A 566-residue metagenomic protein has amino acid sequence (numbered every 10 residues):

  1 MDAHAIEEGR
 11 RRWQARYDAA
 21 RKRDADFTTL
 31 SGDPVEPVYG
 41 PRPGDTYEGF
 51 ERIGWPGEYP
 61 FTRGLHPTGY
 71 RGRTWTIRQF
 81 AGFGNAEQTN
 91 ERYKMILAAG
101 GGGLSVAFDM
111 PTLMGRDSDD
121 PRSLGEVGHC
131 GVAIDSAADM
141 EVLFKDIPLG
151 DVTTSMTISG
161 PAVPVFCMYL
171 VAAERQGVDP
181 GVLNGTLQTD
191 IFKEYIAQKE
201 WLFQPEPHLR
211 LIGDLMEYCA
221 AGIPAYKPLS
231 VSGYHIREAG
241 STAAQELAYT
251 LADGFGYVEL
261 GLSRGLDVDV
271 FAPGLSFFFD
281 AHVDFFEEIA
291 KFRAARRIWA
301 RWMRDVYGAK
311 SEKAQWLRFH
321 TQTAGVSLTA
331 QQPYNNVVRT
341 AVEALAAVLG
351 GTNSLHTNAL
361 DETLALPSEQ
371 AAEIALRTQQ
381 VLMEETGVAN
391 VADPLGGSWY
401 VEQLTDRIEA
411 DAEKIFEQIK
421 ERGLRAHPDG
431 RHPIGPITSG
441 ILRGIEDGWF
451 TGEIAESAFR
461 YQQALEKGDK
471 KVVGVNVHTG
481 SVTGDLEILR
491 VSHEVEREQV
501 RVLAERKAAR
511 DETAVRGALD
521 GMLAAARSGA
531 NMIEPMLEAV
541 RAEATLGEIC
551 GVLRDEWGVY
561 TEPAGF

Functional and structural regions predicted by a protein language model:
M1, D135, T153, I158-P161 (+11 more regions): Phosphate/diphosphate-binding loops
M1-H282, E287-E288, V306-A309, K313-H320 (+3 more regions): Catalytic alpha/beta active-site cores
R11-T46, W55, Y59-F61, M110 (+3 more regions): Flexible, glycine-rich loop/tail regions that form catalytic "lids" or insertion modules at the edges of active sites
R73, D119-R122, G150, F192-Y195 (+10 more regions): Short acidic (Asp/Glu) and glycine-rich catalytic loops that position anionic groups and cofactors
G101-G102, K145-L149, V171-D179, G213-A225 (+16 more regions): Generic secondary-structure signature for well-ordered alpha-helical cores
G125-H129, E194-F203, I236-S241, F279-E287 (+6 more regions): Short beta-alpha connecting loops at secondary-structure transitions that line or flank enzyme active sites
V165, Y169, D253-G254, F277-M303 (+8 more regions): Extended, hydrophobic alpha-helical segments in both membrane/secreted and soluble proteins
D267-F271, A309-T323, Q331-N358, T363 (+4 more regions): Flexible glycine/proline-rich, aromatic-decorated loop/lid segments
